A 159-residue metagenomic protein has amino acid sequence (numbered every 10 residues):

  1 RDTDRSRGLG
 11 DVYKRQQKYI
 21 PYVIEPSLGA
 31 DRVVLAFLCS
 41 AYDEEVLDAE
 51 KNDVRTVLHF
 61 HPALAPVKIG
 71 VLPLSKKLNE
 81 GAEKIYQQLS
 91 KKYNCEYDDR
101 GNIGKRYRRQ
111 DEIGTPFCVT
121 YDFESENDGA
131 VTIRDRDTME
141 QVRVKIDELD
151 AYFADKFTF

Functional and structural regions predicted by a protein language model:
D2-Y13: Single conserved hydrophobic/aromatic residue that forms the stacking wall/gate of nucleotide- or nucleobase-binding
L9, V67, T115-P116: Short glycine-/polar-rich loops that comprise or flank the Walker A/P-loop and associated switch/sensor motifs
D11-E25, R143-I146: Conserved phosphate-binding loops in nucleotide/dinucleotide-binding enzymes
Y19-C39: Conserved phosphate/anionic-ligand binding catalytic regions in large, soluble enzymes, centered on
D31-V34, Y42-E45, K77-E80, I103-G104 (+1 more regions): Flexible loop/turn segments at secondary-structure boundaries
D48-R109: Generic long, charged, amphipathic alpha-helical segments
Y86-F153: C-terminal structured "cap/appendage" subdomains that terminate the fold
T158-F159: Acidic, low-complexity intrinsically disordered tails
